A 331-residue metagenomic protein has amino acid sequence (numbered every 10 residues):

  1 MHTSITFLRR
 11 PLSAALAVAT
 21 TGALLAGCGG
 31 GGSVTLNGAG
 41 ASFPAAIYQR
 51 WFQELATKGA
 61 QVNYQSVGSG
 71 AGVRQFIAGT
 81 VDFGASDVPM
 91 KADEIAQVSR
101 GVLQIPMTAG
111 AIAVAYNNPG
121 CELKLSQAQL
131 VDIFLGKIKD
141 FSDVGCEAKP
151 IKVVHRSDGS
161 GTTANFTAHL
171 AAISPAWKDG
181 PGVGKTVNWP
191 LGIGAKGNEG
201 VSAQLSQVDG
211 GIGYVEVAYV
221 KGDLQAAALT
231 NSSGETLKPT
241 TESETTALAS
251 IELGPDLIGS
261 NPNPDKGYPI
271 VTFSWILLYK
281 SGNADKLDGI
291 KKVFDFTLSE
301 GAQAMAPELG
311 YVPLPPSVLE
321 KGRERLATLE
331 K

Functional and structural regions predicted by a protein language model:
M1-H2, S99: Residues that act as N-cap/strand-start positions at coil-to-secondary-structure junctions
H2-A15: Bacterial N-terminal signal peptides that target proteins for export
A15-G22: Alpha-helical transmembrane segments
A23-G27: C-terminal motif of bacterial Sec signal peptides marking the signal peptidase cleavage site
C28-K331: Flexible loop/hinge segments at secondary-structure junctions
